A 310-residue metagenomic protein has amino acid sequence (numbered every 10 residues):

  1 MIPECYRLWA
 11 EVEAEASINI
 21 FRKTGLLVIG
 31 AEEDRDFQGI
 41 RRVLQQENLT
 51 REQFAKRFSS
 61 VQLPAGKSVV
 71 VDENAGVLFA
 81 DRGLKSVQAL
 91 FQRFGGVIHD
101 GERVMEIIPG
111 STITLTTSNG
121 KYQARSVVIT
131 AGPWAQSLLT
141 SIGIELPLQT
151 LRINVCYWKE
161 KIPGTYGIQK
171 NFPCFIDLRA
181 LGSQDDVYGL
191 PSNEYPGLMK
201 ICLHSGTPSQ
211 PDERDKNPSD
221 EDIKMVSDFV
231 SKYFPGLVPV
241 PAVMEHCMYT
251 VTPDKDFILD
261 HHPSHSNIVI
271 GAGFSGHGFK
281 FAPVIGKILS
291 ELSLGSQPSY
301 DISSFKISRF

Functional and structural regions predicted by a protein language model:
M1-S60, G66-S68, D186-V187: Dinucleotide-binding Rossmann-like beta1-alpha1 core, especially the glycine-rich loop that anchors the ADP
I2-W9, D34-R41, R51, G83-L84 (+5 more regions): A general structural signal for well-ordered alpha-helical segments in protein cores
S17-R22, S126, P133-N267: Active-site substrate-recognition segment that forms the wall of the catalytic cavity or substrate channel
L27-A31, V69-V77, K216-S219: Short beta-strand and adjoining strand-loop segment in the mid-core of the Rossmann-like NAD(P)-dependent dehydrogenase
A31, A131-G132: Glycine-rich, N-terminal phosphate-binding loop of Rossmann-like dinucleotide-binding domains
T50-K56, V77, D220-P298, I302-F310: Flavin (FAD/FMN) cofactor-binding core of flavoprotein oxidoreductases
F58-G66, I108-T114, V251-K255, S264-H265: A short, glycine/Asx- and small/polar-enriched loop/turn that sits immediately N-terminal to a beta-strand
V71-R125, T130: Helical element adjacent to the flavin cofactor pocket in flavoenzyme catalytic cores
